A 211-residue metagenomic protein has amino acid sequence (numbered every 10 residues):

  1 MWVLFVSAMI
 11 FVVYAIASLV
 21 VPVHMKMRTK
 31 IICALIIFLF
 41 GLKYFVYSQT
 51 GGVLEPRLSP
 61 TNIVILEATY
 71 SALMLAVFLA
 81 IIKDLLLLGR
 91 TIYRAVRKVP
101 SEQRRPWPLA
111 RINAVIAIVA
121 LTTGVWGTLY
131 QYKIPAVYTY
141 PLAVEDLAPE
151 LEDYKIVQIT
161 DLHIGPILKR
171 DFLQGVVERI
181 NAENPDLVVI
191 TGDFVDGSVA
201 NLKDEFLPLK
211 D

Functional and structural regions predicted by a protein language model:
M1-Y132: Non-catalytic terminal accessory segments
T61-S71, L147, L173-D211: Core catalytic region of metal-dependent phosphoesterases/phosphodiesterases, especially metallo-beta-lactamase-like
Q131, I159-D171, F194-N201: Acidic/histidine-rich helix-loop elements that form or flank divalent-metal/phosphate-binding sites at the catalytic
Y132-L147: Alpha-helical transmembrane signal-anchor/signal-peptide segments
T139, D153-I164, L187: Active-site-proximal beta-strand elements of phosphoester/diester hydrolases
P149-L151: Short, flexible hinge/linker loops that cap or flank conserved catalytic cores
